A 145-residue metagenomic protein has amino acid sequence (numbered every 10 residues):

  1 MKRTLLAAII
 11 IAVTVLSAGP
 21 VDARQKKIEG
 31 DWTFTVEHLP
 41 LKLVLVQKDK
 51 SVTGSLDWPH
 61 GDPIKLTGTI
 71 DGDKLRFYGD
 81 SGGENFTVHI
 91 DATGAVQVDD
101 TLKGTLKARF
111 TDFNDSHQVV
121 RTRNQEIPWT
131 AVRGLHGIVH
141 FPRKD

Functional and structural regions predicted by a protein language model:
M1-K2: N-terminal secretory signal peptides that target proteins for export/translocation
L6-A7, G137: General helical structural elements
A7-S17: Bacterial N-terminal signal peptides
G19-A23: Sec/Tat signal peptide C-region and signal peptidase I cleavage site
R24-K144: Central antiparallel beta-sheet cores of small beta-barrel/beta-sandwich binding domains
